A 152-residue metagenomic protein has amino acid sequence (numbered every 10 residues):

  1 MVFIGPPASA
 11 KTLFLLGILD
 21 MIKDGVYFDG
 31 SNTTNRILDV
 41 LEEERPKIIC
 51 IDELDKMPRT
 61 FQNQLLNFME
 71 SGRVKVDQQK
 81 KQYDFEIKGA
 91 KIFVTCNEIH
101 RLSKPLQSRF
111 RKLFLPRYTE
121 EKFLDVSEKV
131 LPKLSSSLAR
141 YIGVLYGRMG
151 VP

Functional and structural regions predicted by a protein language model:
M1-Y27: Walker A/P-loop
F3, T12, I18, I37-L38 (+5 more regions): Conserved RecA-like P-loop NTPase ATPase core
P7-S9, N32-T34, D55-M57, I92 (+2 more regions): Conserved nucleotide-binding/hydrolysis micro-motifs of P-loop NTPases
F14-G17, R45-G72, I99-R109: Conserved AAA+/SF3 P-loop NTPase catalytic/coupling segment centered on the Walker-B
I22-I48: Short glycine-rich substrate-engagement loop in P-loop NTPases that contacts/grips substrate
L41-R45, V76-T95: AAA+/SF3 P-loop NTPase mechanochemical coupling elements
K88, L102-S135: Conserved AAA+ ATPase core "coupling" helix
S135-P152: Conserved AAA+ ATPase small/helical "lid" subdomain
